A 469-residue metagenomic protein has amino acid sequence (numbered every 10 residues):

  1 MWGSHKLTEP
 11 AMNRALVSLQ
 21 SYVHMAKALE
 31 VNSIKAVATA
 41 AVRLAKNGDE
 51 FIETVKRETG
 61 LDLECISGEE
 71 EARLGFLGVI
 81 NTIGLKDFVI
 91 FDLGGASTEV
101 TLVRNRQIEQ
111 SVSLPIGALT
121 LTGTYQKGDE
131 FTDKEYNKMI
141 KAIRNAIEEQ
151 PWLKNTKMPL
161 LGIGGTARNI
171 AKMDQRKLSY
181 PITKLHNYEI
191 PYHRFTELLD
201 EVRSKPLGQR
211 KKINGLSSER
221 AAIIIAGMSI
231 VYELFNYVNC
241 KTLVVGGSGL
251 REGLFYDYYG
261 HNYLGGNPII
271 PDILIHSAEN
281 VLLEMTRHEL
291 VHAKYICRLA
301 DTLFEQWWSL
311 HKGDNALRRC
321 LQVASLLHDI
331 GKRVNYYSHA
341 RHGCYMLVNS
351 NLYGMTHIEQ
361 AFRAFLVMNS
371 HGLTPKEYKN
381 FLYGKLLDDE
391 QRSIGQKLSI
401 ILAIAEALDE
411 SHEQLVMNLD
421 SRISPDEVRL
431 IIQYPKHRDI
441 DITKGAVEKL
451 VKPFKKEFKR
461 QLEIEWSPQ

Functional and structural regions predicted by a protein language model:
W2-M25, T39-K46, F51, T59-N81 (+5 more regions): Helical "lid/coupling" subdomains associated with nucleotide-phosphate turnover
K27-E30: Non-catalytic positions within long, well-ordered alpha-helices that form the structural scaffold/packing of enzyme
N32-A36: Conserved beta-strand/loop subsegment of P-loop NTPase cores
A96-L102: Acidic, divalent-metal-coordinating active-site segment for phosphoryl/phosphodiester hydrolysis, typified by short
G331, G445-K456: Feature 926 captures the class I aminoacyl-tRNA synthetase adenylation module centered on the KMSKS loop
E410-L415, K456-R460: Short secondary-structure junctions
L430-V447: A short interface-forming secondary-structure element
E457-Q469: A short amphipathic beta-strand at an alpha->beta junction
